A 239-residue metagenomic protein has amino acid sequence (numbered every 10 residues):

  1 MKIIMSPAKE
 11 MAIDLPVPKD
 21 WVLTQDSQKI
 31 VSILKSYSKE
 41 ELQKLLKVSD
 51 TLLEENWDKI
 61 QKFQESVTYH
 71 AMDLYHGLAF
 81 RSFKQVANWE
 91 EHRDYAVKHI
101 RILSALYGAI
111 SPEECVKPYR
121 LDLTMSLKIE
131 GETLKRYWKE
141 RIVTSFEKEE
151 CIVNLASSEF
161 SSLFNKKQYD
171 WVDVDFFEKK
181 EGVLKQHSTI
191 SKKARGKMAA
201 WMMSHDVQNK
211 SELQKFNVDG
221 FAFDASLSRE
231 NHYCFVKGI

Functional and structural regions predicted by a protein language model:
K2-I110, E114-L121: Near-N-terminal "mature-domain entry" segment
Q85-E230, C234, G238-I239: Internal, well-folded beta-alpha domain core
